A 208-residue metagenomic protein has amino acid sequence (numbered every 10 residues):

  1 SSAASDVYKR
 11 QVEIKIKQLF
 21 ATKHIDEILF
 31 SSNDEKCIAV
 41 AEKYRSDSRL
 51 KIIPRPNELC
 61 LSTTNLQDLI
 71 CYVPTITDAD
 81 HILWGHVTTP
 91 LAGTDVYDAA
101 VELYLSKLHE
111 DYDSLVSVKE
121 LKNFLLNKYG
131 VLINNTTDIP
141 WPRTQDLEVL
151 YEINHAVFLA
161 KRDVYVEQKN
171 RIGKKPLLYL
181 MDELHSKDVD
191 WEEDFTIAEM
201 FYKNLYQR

Functional and structural regions predicted by a protein language model:
S1-Y8: Short, small-residue-biased leader/transition segments that mark boundaries at the very start of proteins
Q11-I28: A short, N-terminal amphipathic alpha-helix
I28-S32, S117: Short internal beta-strands
K36-L83, D95-A99: Short phosphate-binding loop-to-helix
T63, H81, P90-D182: Conserved core of the sugar-phosphate nucleotidyltransferase
G85-V87: Active-site acidic Asp-centered loop
L180, H185-R208: Hydrophobic helical membrane-anchoring modules
